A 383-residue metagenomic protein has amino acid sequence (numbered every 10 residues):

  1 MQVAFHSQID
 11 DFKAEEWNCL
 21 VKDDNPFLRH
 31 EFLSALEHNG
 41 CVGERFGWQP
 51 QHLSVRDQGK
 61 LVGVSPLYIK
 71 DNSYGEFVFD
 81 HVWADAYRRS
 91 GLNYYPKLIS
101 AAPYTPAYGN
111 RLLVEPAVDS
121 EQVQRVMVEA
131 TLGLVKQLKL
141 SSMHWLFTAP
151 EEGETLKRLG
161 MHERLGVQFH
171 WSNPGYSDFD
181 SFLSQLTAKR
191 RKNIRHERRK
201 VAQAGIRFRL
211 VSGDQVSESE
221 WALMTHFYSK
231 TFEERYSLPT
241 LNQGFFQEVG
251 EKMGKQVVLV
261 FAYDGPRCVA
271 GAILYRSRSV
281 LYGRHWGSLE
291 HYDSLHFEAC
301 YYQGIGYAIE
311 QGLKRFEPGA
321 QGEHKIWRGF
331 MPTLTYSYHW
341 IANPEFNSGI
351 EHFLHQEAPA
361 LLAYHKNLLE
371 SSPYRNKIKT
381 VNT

Functional and structural regions predicted by a protein language model:
M1-T383: N-acyltransferase acceptor-side catalytic subdomain
